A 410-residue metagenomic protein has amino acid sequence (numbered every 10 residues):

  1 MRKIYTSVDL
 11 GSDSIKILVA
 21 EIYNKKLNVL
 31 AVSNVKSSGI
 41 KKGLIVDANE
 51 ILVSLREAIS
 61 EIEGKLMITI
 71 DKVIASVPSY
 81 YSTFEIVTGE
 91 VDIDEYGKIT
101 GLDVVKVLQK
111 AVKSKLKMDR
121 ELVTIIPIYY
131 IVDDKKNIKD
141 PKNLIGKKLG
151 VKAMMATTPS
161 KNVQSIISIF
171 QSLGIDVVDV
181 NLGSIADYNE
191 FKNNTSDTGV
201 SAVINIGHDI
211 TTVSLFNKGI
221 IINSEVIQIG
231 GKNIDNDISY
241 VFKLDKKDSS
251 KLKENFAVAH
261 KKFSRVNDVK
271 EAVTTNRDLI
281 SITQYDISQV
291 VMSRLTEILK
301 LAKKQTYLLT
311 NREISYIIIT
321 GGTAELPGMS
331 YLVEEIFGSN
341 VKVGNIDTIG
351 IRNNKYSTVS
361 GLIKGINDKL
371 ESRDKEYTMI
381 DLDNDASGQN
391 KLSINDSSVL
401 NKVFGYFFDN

Functional and structural regions predicted by a protein language model:
M1-S14, L18-S201, D245-K246, K251 (+2 more regions): Nucleotide/phosphate-binding catalytic cleft detector across ATP-hydrolyzing and phosphate-transferring enzymes
D9, N193, N205, K304 (+1 more regions): Extended, folded domain segments that form the structural surfaces/walls around functional sites
D13, A259-H260, E313-V333: Glycine-rich phosphate-binding loops at beta-strand->alpha-helix junctions
K42, E190, N236-D237, I349-Y356: Short, charged, surface-exposed secondary-structure boundary motifs
I68-S79, L309-T323: Short glycine-rich phosphate-binding loop at a beta-alpha junction
K148-G150, N217-I221, L309-Y316: Short, surface-exposed connector motifs at secondary-structure boundaries
N193-K261, R265: Acidic, glycine-rich loop-and-beta core segments that form the ion-binding/anion-interacting portion of active sites
K342-G388: Glycine-rich phosphate-binding/hydrolytic loop that grips phosphoryl groups
